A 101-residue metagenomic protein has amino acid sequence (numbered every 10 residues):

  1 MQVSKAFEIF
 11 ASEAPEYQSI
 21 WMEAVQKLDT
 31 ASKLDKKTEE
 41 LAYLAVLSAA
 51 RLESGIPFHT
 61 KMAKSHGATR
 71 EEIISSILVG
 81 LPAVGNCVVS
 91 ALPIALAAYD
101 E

Functional and structural regions predicted by a protein language model:
M1-T38, S90-E101: Acidic, glycine/proline-rich low-complexity segments that act as flexible tails and inter-domain linkers
A14, A45-A49, G80-V84: Alpha-helical transition-metal enzyme core signature, strongest for iron centers
E16-W21, A50-P57: Short acidic alpha-helix initiation/capping motifs at coil-to-helix transition points, especially at protein N-termini
M22, Y43, P57, K61 (+1 more regions): Predominant activation on well-ordered alpha-helical scaffold segments within soluble catalytic domains
S32, A49-E53, G67, G85: Residues at alpha-helix boundaries and short interhelical turns
E39-E53: Amphipathic, charged-and-aliphatic alpha-helical interface segments that function as noncatalytic docking
S54-I77: Mid-chain, well-packed structural core segment of small domains
E71-A98: C-terminal structural segments of small proteins and small subunits
